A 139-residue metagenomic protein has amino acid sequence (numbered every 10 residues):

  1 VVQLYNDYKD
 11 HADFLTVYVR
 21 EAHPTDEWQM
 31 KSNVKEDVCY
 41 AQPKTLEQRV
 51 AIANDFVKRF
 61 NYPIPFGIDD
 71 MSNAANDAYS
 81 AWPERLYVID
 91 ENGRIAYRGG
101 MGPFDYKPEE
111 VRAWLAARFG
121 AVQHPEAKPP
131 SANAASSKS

Functional and structural regions predicted by a protein language model:
V1-F60: Structural microenvironment flanking redox-active thiols in thiol-disulfide oxidoreductases
Y5-Y8, Y18, Y40, Y62 (+4 more regions): Sequence-level detector for tyrosine residue identity
K9-D13, N61-P65, P83-E84, E91-N92: Loop/turn elements at helix/coil->beta-strand transitions in domains of secreted/extracellular proteins
V17, G67-D69: Conserved beta-strand termini and adjacent loop/short-helix elements that scaffold enzyme active sites in alpha/beta
N33-D37, F66, N73, I95: General secondary-structure edge motif
P43, I64, M71-A74: Gly/Pro-rich cap/lid or specificity-loop segments adjacent to the active site
D70-S139: Thiol-/selenol-based redox modules, centered on thioredoxin-like and closely related oxidoreductase domains
